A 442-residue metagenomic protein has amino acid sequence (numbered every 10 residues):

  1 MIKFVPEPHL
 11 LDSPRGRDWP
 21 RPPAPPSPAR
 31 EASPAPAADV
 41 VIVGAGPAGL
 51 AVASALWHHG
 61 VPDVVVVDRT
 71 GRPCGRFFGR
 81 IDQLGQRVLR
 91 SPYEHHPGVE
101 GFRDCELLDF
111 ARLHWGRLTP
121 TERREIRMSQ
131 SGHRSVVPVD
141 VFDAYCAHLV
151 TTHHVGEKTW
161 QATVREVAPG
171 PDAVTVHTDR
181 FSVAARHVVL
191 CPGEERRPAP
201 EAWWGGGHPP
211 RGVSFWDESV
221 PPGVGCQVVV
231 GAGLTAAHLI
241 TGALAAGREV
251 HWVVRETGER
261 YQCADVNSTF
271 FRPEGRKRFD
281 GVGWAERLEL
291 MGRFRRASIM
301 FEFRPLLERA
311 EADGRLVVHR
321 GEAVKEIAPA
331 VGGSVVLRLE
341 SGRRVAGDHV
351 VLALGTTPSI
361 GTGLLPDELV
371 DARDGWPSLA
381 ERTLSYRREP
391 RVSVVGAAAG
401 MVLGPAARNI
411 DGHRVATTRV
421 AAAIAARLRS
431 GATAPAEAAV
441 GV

Functional and structural regions predicted by a protein language model:
M1-G71, G75, S129-V442: Flavin (primarily FAD) cofactor-binding/catalytic cores of flavoenzymes
R76-R90: Glycine-rich phosphate-binding loop and adjoining beta1-alpha1-beta2 segment of Rossmann-like nucleotide-binding folds
V88, E94-V99: Extended charged low-complexity segments that act as oligomerization/scaffolding linkers
P97-V136: A conserved beta-strand/loop capping segment in the N-terminal third of enzymes that catalyze redox or closely related
